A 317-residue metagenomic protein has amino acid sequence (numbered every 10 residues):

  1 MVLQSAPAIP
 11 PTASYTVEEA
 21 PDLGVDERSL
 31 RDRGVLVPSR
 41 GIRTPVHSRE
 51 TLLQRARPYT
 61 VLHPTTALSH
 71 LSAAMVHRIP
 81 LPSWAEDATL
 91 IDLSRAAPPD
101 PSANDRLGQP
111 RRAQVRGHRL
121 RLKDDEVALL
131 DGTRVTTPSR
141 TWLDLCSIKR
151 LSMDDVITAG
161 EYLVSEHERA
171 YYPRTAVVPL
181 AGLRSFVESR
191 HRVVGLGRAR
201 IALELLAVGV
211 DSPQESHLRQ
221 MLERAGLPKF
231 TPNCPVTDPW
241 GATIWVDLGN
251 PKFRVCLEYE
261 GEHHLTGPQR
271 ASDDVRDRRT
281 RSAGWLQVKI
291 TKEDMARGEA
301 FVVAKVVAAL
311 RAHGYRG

Functional and structural regions predicted by a protein language model:
M1-V194, R311, R316-G317: Short gly/ser-rich loop at a beta-strand->alpha-helix junction or flexible surface loop bordering the NTP-binding
S14, E19, H167-G317: Surface segments flanking catalytic/ligand-binding clefts of nucleic-acid enzymes
